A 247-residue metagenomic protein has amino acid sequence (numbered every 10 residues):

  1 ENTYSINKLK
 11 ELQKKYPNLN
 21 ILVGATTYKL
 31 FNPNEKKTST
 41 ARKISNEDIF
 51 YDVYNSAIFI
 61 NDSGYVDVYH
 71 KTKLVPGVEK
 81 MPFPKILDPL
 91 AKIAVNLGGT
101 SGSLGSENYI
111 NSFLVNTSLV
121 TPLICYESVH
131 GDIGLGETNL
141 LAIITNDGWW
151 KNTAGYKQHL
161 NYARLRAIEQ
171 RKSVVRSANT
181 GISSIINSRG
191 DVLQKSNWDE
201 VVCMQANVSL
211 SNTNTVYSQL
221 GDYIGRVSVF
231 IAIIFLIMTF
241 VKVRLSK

Functional and structural regions predicted by a protein language model:
E1-K247: Enzyme catalytic cores with a strong preference for nitrogen-chemistry domains
